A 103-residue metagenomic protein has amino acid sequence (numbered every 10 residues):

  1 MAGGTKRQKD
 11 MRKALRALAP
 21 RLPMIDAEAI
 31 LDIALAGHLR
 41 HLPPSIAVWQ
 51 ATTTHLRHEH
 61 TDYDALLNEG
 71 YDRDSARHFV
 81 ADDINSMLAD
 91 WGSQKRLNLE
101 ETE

Functional and structural regions predicted by a protein language model:
M1-E103: Structure-specific DNA junction-binding interface
